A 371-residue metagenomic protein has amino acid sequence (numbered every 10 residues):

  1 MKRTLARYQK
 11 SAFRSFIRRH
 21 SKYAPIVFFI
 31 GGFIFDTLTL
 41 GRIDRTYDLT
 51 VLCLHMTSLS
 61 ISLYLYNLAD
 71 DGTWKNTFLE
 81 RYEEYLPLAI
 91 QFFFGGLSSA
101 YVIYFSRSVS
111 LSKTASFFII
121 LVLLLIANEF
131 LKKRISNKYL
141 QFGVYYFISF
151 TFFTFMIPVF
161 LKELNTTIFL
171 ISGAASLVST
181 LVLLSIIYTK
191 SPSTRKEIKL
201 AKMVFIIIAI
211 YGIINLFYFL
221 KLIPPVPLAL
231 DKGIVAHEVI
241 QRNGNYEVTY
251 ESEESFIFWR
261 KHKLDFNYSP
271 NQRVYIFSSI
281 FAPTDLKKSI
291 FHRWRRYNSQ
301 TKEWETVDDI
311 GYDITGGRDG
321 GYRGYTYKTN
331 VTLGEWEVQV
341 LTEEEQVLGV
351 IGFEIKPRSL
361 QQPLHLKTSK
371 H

Functional and structural regions predicted by a protein language model:
M1-K133: Membrane-anchoring hydrophobic segments
Y139-P192: Membrane-embedded alpha-helical segments of integral membrane proteins
R195-V226: Internal/C-terminal transmembrane anchor helices
L216-D285: Membrane-interface segments at or immediately adjacent to transmembrane helices that form the boundary between
Q272-V274, T315-Y325: Aromatic sugar-binding surface patches on proteins that engage polysaccharides or sugar-phosphate polymers
E305-G317: Solvent-exposed serine/threonine-rich low-complexity stretches and specific carbohydrate-binding patches
V331, L341-E354, R358: Short acidic/polar inter-strand loop motif in beta-rich domains
P357-H371: Low-complexity, Pro/Ser/Thr- and charge-rich linker/hinge segments at domain boundaries
